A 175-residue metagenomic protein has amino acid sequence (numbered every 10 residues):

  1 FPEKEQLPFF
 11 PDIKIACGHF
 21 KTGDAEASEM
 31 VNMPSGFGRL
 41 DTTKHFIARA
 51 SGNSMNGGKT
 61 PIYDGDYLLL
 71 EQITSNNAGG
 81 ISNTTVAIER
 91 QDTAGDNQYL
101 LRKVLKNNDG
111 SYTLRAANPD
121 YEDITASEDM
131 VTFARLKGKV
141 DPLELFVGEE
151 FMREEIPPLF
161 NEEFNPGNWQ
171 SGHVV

Functional and structural regions predicted by a protein language model:
F1-D64, T74-A78, T93-D96, T132-V175: Short, positionally conserved secondary-structure boundary motifs
Y63-Y67, T84: Structural motif
L70-Q72, E89: Residue-level recognition of conserved beta-strand edge/terminus positions
G80-D109: Short, compositionally biased
Q98-L145: Glycine- and charge-enriched low-complexity intrinsically disordered segments
